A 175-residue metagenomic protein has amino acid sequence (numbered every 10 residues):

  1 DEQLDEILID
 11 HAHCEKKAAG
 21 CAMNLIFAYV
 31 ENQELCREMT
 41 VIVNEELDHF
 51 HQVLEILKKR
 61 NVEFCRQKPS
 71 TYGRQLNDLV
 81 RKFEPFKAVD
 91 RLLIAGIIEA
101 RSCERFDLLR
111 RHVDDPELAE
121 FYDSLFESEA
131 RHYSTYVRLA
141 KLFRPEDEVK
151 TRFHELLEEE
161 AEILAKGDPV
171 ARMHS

Functional and structural regions predicted by a protein language model:
D1-S175: Non-heme di-metal
